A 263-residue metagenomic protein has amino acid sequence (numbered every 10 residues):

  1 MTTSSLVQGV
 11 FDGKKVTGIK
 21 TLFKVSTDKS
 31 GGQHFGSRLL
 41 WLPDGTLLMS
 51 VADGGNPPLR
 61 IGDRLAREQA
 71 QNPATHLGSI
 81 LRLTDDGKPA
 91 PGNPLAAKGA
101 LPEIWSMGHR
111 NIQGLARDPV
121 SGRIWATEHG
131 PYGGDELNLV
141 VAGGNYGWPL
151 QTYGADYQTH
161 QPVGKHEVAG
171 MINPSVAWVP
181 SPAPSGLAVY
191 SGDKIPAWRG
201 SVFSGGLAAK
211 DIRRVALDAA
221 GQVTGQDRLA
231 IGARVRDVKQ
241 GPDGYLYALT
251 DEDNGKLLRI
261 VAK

Functional and structural regions predicted by a protein language model:
M1-L40: Asp-box/WD-like beta-propeller blade repeats and closely related beta-sheet repeat scaffolds
T3-S5, A52-G225, G255-K256, A262-K263: Beta-propeller domain segments
K24, G31, M107, V179 (+1 more regions): WD40 beta-propeller blade-start loop/N-cap
F35-G54, G78-S79: Aromatic- and glycine-enriched pocket-lining scaffold segments that form the walls of small-molecule binding clefts
F35-R38, Q113-L115, S185, R236: Beta-propeller and closely related beta-sheet repeat lectin domains
D44-G45, G122, R199-G200, D243-G244: Short coil/turn segments that connect the beta-strands within blades of beta-propeller domains
H109, G221-P242: Conserved blade-ending motifs and adjacent loop-strand segments that build the rim/top face of beta-propeller domains
D237-K263: Blade-level signature of beta-propeller repeat domains, shared across WD40, Kelch, NHL, RCC1 and BNR/Asp-box propellers
